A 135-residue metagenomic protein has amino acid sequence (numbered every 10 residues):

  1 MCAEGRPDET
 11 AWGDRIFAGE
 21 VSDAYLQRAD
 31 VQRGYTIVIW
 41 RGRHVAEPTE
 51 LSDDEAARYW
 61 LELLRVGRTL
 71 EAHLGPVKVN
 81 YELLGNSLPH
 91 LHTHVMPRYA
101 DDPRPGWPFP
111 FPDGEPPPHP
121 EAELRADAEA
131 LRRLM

Functional and structural regions predicted by a protein language model:
M1-M135: HIT superfamily nucleotide-processing domains
